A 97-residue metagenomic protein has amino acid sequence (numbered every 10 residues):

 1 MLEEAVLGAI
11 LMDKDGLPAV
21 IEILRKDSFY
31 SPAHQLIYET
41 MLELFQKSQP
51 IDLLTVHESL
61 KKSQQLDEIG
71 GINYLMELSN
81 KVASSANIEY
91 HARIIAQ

Functional and structural regions predicted by a protein language model:
M1-Q97: Noncatalytic partner-interaction/assembly domains of nucleic-acid and motor enzyme complexes, especially the accessory
